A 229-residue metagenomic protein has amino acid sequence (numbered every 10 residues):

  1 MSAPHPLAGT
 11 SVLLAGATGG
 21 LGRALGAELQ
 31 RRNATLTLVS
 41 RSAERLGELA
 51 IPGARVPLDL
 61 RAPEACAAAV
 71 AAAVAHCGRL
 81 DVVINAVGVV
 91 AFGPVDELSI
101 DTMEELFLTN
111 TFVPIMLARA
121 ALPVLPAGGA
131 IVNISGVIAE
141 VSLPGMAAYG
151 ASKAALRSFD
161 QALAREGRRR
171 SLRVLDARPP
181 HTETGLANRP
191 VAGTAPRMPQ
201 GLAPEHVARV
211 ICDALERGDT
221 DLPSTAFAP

Functional and structural regions predicted by a protein language model:
T18-G19: Conserved glycine-rich cofactor-binding loop
R32-E48: Conserved glycine-rich Rossmann-like NAD(P)H-binding loop of the short-chain dehydrogenase/reductase
A86-A91: Conserved NAD(P)H cofactor-binding loop of Rossmann-fold oxidoreductase domains
P94-V95, T102-E104: Substrate-binding pocket helix/loop in short-chain dehydrogenase/reductase
A118, S152: Active-site helix of classical SDR
G136: Residue(s) in the substrate-gating loop at a strand-loop-helix junction that position the organic substrate next
D176-A177, A192-P229: C-terminal helical subdomain
